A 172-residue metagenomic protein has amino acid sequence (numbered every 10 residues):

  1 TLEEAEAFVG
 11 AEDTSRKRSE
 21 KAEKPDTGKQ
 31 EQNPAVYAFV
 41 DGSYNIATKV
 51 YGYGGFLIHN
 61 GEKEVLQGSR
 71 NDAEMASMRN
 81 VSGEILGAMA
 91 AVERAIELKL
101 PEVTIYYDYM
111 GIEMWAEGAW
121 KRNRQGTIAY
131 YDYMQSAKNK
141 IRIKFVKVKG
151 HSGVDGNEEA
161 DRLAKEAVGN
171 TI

Functional and structural regions predicted by a protein language model:
T1-S19: N-terminal accessory interaction module
V9, D13, A164-I172: C-terminal alpha-helix/helix-terminus motif
R18-A22, A129-Y131: Short, motif-level signal for alpha-helix interfacial/capping segments enriched in acidic residues and aromatics/proline
K24-S82, A90-R94, I172: RNase H-like nuclease fold core
S43-K49, M89-E159, L163, V168: RNase H catalytic domain
S77-V81, I85, N123-T127: Flexible, glycine- and charge-enriched loops at secondary-structure boundaries
